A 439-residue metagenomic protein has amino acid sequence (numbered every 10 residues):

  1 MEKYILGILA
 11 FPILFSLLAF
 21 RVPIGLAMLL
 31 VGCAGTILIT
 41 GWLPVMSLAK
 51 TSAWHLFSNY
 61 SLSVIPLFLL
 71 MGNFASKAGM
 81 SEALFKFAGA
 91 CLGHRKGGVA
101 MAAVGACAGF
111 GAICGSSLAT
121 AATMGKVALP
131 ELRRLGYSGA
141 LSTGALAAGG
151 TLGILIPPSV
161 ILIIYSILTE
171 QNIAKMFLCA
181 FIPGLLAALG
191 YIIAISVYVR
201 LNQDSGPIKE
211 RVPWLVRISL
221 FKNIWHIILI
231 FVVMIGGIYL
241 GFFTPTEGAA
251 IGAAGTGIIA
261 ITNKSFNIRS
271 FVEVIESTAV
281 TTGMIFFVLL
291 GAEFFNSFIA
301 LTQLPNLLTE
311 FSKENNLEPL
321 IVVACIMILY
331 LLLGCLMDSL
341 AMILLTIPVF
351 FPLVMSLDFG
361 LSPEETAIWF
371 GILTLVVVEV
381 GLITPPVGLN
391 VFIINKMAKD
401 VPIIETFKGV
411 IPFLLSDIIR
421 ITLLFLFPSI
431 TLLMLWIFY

Functional and structural regions predicted by a protein language model:
M1-Y439: Alpha-helical transmembrane segments of multi-pass membrane transport proteins
